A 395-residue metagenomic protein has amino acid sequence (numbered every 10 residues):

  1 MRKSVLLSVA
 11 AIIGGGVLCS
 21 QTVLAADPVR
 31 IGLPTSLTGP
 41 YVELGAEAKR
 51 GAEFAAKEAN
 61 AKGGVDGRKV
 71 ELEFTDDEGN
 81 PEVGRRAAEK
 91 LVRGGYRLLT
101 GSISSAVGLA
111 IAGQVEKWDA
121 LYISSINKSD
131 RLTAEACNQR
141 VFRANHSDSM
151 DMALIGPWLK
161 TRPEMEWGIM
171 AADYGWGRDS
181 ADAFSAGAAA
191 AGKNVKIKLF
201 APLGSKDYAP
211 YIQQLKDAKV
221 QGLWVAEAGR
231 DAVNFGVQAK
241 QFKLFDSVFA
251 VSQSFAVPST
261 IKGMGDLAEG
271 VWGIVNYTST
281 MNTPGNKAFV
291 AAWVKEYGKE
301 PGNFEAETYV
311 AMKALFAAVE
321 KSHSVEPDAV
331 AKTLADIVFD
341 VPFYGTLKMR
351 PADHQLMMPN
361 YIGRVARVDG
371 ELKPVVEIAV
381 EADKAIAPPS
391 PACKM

Functional and structural regions predicted by a protein language model:
R2-V9, A25-M395: Extracytosolic ligand-binding ectodomains
V9-L18: Hydrophobic helical h-region of N-terminal Sec-dependent signal peptides in bacterial secretory/periplasmic proteins
L18-A25: Sec/Tat signal peptide C-region and signal peptidase I cleavage site
